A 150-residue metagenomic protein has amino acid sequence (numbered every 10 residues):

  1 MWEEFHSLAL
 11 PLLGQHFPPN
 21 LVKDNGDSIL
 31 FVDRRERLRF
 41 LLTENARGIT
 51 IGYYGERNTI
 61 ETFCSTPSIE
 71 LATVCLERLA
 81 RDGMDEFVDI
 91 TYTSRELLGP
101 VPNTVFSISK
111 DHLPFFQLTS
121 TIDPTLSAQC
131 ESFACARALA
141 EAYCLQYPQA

Functional and structural regions predicted by a protein language model:
M1-I49: Short N-terminal edge-element motif at the start of the domain
M1-W2, P19-L30, T50-Y53, S120-A142: Intrinsically disordered, low-complexity linkers and terminal regions that flank or interleave Cys/His-based
D33-T62, L79, P114-S120: Short aromatic-glycine-(Arg/Gly/Cys) micro-motifs in beta-strand/loop hairpins
N45-A46, P67-L71, E131-A136: A short, sequence-level motif marking secondary-structure junctions
R57-I69, T125-E131: A short, exposed loop/beta-hairpin motif centered on an aromatic-Gly-Thr core
T66-D82: Compact, glycine/acidic-enriched structural inserts
E77-P100: Short arginine-rich
R95-A150: Intrinsically disordered, low-complexity, charge-dense segments enriched in Lys/Arg and Glu/Asp interspersed
